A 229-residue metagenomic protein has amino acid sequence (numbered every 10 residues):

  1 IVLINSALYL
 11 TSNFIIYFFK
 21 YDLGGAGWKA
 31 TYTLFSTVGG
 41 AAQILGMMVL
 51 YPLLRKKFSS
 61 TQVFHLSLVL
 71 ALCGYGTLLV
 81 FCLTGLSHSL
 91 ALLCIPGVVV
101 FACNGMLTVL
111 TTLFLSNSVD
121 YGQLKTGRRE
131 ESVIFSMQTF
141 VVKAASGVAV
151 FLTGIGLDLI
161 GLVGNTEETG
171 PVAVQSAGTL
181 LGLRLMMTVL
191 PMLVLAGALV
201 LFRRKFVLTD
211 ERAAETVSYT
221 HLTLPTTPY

Functional and structural regions predicted by a protein language model:
I1-T11: Pair of pore-lining "gating" transmembrane helices in MFS-fold secondary transporters
F14-A30: Short amphipathic helix-loop junctions that connect adjacent transmembrane helices in Major Facilitator Superfamily/SLC
K29-A30, K125-Q138: Loop-to-transmembrane helix entry/capping segments in MFS-fold secondary transporters and related SLC/MFSD carriers
M47-S60: Helix-to-loop junctions at the C-terminal end of transmembrane segments in multipass secondary transporters
A71-L86: C-terminal ends and interior cores of transmembrane alpha-helices in multi-pass membrane transporters/permeases
A91-L107: Hydrophobic core of transmembrane alpha-helices in multi-pass small-molecule transporters, especially MFS/SLC-type
D158-P191: A membrane-interface helix-boundary motif in multi-pass transporters
T220-T226: Conserved small/polar residues in nucleotide/adenosyl-binding loops
